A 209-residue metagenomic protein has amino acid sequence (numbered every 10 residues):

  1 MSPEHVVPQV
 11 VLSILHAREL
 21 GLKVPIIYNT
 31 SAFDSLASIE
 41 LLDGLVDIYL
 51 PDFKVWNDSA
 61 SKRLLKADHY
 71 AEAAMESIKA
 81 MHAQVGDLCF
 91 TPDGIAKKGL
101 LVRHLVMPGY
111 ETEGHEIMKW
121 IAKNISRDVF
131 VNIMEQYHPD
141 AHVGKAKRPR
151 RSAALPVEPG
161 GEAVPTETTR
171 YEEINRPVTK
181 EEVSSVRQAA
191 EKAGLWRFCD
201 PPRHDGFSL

Functional and structural regions predicted by a protein language model:
M1-L88, D200: Core AdoMet radical
G86-L209: Auxiliary Fe-S-binding modules of radical SAM enzymes
